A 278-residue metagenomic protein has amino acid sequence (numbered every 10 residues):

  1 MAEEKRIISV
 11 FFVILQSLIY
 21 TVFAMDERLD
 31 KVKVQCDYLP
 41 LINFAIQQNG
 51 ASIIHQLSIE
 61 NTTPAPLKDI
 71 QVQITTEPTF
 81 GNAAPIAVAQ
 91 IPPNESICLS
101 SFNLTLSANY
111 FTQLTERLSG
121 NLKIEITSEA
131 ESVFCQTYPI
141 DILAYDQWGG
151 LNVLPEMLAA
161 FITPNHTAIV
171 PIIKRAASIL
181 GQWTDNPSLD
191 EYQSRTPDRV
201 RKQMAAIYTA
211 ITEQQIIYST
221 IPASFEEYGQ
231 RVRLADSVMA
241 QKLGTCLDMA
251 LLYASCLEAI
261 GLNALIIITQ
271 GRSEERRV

Functional and structural regions predicted by a protein language model:
M25-A51, E77-T79: Low-complexity, acidic Ser/Thr/Pro/Gly-rich terminal tails and inter-domain linkers that flank the onset of structured
N49-Q56, L118-N121: Short, solvent-exposed loop/turn segments enriched in Ser/Thr/Gly
L57-T63: Asparagine-centered strand-capping/turn motif at beta-strand->loop junctions
P64-D69: Short acidic/proline- and small/hydrophobic-mixed sequence motifs that coincide with surface turns and coil-to-beta
T75-T115: Intrinsically disordered, low-complexity Pro/Gly/Ser/Thr-rich segments with frequent PxxP/GP/PP motifs and embedded
S100, L104-N152: Terminal connector regions
A168-A240: Secondary-structure boundary elements
R276-V278: Conserved small/polar residues in nucleotide/adenosyl-binding loops
